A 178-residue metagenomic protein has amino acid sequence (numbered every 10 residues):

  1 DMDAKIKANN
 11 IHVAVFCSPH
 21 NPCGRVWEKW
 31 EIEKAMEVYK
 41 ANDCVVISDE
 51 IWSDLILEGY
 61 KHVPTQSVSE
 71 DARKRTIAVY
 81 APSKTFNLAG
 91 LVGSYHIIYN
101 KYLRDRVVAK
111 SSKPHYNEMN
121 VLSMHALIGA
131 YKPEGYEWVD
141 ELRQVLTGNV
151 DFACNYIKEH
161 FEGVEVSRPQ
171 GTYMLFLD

Functional and structural regions predicted by a protein language model:
D1-K61: Active-site phosphate-binding strand-loop segment of PLP-dependent enzymes
N10, A41-C44, S69-K74, K101 (+1 more regions): Short helix-capping segments at alpha-helix termini
I47, I77-V79, S167: Structural detector of well-ordered beta-strand residues that form the stable sheet scaffold of enzyme domains
V68-R106: Active-site PLP attachment segment
L91-Y99, M124-P133: Helix-loop "lid/cap" segments that line or gate small-molecule binding pockets
D105-K113, A130-N155: Structural signature of PLP-dependent enzymes
M124, I128, Q144-C154, E165-D178: Conserved glycine-rich beta-strand-loop-beta hairpin in the small C-terminal domain of fold type I
